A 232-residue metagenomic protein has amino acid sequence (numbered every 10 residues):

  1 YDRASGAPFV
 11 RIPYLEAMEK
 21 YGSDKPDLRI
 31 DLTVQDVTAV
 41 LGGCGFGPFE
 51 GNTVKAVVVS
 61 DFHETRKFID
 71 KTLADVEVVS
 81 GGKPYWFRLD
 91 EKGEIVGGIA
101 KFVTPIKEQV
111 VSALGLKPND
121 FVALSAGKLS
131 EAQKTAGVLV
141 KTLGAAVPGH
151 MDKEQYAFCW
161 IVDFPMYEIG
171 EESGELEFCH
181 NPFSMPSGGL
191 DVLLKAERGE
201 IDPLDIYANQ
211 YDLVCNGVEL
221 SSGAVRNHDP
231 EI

Functional and structural regions predicted by a protein language model:
Y1-I232: Class II aminoacyl-tRNA synthetase catalytic cores and aaRS-like
